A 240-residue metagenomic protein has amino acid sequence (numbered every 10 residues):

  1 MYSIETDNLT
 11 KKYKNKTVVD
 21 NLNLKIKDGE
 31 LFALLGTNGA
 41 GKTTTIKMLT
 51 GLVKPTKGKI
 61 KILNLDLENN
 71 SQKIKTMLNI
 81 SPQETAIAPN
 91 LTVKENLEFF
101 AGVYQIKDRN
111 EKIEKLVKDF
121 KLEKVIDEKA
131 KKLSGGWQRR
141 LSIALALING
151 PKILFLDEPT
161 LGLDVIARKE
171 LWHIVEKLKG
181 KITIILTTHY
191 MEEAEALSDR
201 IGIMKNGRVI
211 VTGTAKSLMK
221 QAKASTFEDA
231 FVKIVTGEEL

Functional and structural regions predicted by a protein language model:
G58-N69, K73-I74: Conserved ABC transporter NBD signature motif
N90, K129-G136: Conserved ABC ATPase signature
E98, G102-V125: Conserved ABC ATPase "signature" region
L154-E158: Catalytic Walker B motif of ABC-type/P-loop ATPase nucleotide-binding domains
T212-G213: ABC ATPase "signature
